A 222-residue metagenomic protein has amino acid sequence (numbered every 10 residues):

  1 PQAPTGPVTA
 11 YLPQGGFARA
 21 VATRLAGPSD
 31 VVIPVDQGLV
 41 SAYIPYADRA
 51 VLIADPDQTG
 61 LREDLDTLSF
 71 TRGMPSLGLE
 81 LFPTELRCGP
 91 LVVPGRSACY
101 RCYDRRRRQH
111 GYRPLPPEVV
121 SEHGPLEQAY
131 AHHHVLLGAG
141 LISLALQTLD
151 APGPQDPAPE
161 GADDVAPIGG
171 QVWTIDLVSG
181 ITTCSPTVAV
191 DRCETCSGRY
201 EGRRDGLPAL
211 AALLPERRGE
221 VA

Functional and structural regions predicted by a protein language model:
P1-D30, G206-L207: Long, charge-rich, low-complexity alpha-helical segments
Y11-G16, P34-Q37, L52-D57, L81: Structural motif
A26-Y46: A short, well-structured beta->alpha microelement
A54-D55, R62, D66-R87: ADP-ribose/adenylate-binding Rossmann-like module
L81-L91, I175-C184: Short, intrinsically disordered, charge-biased short linear motifs at domain edges
Y100-D163, P167-G170: Adenosine-phosphate binding glycine-rich loop
Q155-A222: Phosphate-binding loop/pocket of nucleotide- and phosphate-handling active sites
